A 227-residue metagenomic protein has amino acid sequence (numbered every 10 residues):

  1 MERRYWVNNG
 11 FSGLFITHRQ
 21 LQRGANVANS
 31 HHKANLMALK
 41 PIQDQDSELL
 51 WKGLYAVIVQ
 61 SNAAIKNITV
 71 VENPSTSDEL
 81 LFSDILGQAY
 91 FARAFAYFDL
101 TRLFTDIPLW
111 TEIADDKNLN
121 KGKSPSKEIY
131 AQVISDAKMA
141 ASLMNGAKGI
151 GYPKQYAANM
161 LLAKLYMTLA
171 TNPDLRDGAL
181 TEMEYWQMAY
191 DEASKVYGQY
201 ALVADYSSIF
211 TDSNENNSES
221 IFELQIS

Functional and structural regions predicted by a protein language model:
M1-S30, Y130, I134, K138-A141 (+1 more regions): An aromatic- and glycine-enriched ligand-binding surface/loop that stacks and positions planar moieties
E2-H18, P41-D46, D78-Y90, W110-A114: Short charge-dense sequence patches
G24-F104, N118-N120, S124-A131, S135-I150: Conserved, well-structured interaction surfaces
N73, D106-I113, L143-G151, A201-S208: Glycine- and aromatic-rich loop/turn segments at beta-sheet edges
R93, F98-L100, T105, T111-I113 (+2 more regions): Glycine-rich, histidine-containing beta strand-loop boundary motifs that form or position
D106-K127, N172-Q187: Short coil/linker segments at helix-helix boundaries
